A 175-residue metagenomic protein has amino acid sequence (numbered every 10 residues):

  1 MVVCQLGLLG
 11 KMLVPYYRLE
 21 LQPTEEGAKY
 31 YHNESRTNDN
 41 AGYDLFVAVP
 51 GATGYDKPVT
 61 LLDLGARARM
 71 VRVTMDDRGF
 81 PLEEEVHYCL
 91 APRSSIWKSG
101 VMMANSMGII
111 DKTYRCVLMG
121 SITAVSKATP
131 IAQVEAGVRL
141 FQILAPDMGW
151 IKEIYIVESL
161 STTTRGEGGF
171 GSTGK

Functional and structural regions predicted by a protein language model:
M1-K175: DUTPase catalytic domain/fold
